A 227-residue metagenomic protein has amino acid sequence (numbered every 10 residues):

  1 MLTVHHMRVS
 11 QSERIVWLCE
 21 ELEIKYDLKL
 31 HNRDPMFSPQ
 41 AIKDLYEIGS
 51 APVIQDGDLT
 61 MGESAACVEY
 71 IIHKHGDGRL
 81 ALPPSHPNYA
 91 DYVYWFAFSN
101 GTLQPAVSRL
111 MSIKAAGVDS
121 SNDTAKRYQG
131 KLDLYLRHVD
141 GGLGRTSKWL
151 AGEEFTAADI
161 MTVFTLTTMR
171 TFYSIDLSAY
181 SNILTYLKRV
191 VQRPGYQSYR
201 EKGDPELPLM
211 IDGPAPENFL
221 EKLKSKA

Functional and structural regions predicted by a protein language model:
M1-K126, K226: GST-like domain detector, emphasizing the conserved glutathione-binding G-site in the N-terminal thioredoxin-like
D27-K29, S178, S198-Y199: A local structural micro-motif
D44, Q192, E201: Phosphate-coordinating loops and pocket residues in cytosolic domains that bind phosphorylated ligands
V68, R170, Q197: Nucleotide phosphate-binding site architecture
I72, T165-L166, Y199-R200: Active-site-flanking alpha-helical
P83-P84, S198-L207: Short, flexible loop/turn segments with low-complexity composition
F96-P194: GST-like fold's C-terminal all-alpha helical module
G203-A227: Acidic/histidine-enriched, glycine/proline-rich intrinsically disordered or flexible terminal extensions
